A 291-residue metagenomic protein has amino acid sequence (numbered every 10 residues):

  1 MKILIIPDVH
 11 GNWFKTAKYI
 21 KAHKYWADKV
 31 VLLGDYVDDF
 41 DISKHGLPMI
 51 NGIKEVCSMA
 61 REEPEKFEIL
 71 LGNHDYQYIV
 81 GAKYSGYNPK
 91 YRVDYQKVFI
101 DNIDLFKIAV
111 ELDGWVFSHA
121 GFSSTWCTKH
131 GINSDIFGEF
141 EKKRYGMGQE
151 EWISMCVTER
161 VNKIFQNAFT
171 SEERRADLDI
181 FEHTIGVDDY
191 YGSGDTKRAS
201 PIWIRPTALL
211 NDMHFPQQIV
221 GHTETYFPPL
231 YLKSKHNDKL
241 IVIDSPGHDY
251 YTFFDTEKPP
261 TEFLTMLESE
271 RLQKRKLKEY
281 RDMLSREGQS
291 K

Functional and structural regions predicted by a protein language model:
M1-L4, V110-F117: Beta-strand-turn-beta hairpins that frame and shape the catalytic cleft of phosphate-ester-processing enzymes
I5-P7, L71, F117-S118, V220 (+1 more regions): Short hydrophobic beta-strand that contains or immediately precedes a catalytic carboxylate
I6, W13-D101: Core catalytic region of metal-dependent phosphoesterases/phosphodiesterases, especially metallo-beta-lactamase-like
H10-F14, D38-D41, H74-V80, S123-T125 (+3 more regions): Active-site environment of divalent metal-dependent phosphoester hydrolases
K24-Y25, R61-E63, N211, L232-H236: Short, conserved loop/helix-junction motifs that constitute active-site signature segments in enzyme catalytic cores
I103-V110: Conserved N-terminal structural segment that caps and organizes enzyme catalytic cores in eukaryotes
W115-L210: Active-site-proximal loop/helix segment associated with metal-binding centers of metalloenzymes
F227-K291: Binuclear metal-dependent phosphoesterase catalytic core
